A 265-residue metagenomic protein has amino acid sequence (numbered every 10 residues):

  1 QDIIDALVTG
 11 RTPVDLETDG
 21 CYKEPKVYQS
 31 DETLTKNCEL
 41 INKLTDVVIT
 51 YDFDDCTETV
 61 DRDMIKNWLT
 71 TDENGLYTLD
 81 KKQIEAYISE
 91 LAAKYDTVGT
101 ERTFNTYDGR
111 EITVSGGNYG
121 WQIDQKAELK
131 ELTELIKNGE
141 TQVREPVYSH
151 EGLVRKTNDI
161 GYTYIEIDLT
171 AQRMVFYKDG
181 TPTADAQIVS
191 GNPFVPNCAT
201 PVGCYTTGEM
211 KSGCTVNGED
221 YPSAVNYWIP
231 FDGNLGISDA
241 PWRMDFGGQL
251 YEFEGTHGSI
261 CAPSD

Functional and structural regions predicted by a protein language model:
Q1-Y205, E209-S223, Y227: Surface-exposed, secretory/extracytoplasmic low-complexity segments enriched in Ser/Thr/Asn/Gly/Pro
A86, A199-V202, K211-D265: Exported/periplasmic cell-wall-interacting domains
